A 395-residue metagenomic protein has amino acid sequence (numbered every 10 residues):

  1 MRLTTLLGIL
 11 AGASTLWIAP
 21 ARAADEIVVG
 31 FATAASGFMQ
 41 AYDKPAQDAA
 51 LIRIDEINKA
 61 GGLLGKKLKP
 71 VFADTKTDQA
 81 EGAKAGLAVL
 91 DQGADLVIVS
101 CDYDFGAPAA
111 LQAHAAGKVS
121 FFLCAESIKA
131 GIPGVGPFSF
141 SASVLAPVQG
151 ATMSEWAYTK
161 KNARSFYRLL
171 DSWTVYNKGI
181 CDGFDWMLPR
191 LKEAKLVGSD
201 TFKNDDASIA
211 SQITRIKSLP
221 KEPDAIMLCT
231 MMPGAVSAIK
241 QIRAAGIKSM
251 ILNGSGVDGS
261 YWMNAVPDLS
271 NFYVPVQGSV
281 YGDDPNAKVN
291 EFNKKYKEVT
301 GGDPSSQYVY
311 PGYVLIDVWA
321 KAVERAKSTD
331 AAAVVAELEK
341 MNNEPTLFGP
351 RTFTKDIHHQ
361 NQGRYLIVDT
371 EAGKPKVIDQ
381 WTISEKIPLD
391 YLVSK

Functional and structural regions predicted by a protein language model:
I27-A49, A73-A80, D102-D104, L169-G179 (+2 more regions): Extracytoplasmic "Venus flytrap"
V28, A41-D48, L63-G131, F202-A210 (+1 more regions): Beta-alpha junction/loop-to-helix N-cap segments that form part of ligand/metal-binding clefts
A35, P137-T201, W319: An alpha-beta-alpha
G82, S141-Y167, S208-S211, A235-V236 (+3 more regions): Hydrophobic alpha-helical segments within soluble ligand-binding/sensing domains
V89-C101, F121-L123, Y167-L170, P220-M232 (+3 more regions): Periplasmic-binding protein-like
Q112-G117, I180-Q277: Extracellular/periplasmic bilobed ligand-binding domains
I239-Y313, E324-R325, I378-K395: Extracellular/periplasmic periplasmic-binding protein-like sensory domains
E298-S306, A320-I378, S394-K395: Segments of small-molecule ligand-sensing domains
